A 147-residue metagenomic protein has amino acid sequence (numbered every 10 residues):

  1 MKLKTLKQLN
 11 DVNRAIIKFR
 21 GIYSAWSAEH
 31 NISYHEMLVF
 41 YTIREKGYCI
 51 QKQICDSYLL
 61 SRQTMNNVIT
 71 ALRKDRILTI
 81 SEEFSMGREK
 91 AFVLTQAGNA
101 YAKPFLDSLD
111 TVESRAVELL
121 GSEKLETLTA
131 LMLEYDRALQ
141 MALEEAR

Functional and structural regions predicted by a protein language model:
M1, S122-R147: C-terminal regulatory/oligomerization modules of transcriptional regulators
M1-H30: N-terminal leader segment of winged-helix/HTH proteins
T5, I16, G47, Y58 (+3 more regions): Flexible interhelical turns and helix-capping residues at alpha-helix boundaries within structured domains
D11, K18, I22, L38-Y41 (+2 more regions): Pre-recognition alpha-helix immediately N-terminal to the DNA-recognition helix within helix-turn-helix or winged-helix
F19, Y23, R76, A102-F105 (+3 more regions): Hydrophobic recognition helices of helix-based DNA-binding modules
G21-T64: N-terminal helix-turn-helix DNA-binding core of bacterial DNA-binding proteins
Q51-K74, D136, M141: Short hydrophobic interaction/assembly module
T70-A130: Charged, amphipathic alpha-helical coiled-coil/dimerization segments
